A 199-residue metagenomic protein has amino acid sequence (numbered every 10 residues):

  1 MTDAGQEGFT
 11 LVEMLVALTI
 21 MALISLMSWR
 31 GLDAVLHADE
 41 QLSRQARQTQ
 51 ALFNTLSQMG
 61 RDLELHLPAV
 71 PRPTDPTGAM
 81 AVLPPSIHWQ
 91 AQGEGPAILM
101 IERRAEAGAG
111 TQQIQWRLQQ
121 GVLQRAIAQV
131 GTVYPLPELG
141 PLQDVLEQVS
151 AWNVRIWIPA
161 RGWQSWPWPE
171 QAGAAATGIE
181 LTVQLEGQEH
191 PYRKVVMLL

Functional and structural regions predicted by a protein language model:
M1-L32: N-terminal single-pass transmembrane signal-anchor helix
T2-G5, V12, A46, Q50 (+1 more regions): Short N-terminal micro-motifs specific to bacterial/archaeal maturation and metal-cluster initiation sites
A4, Q41, Q45-Q48, E138 (+1 more regions): Alpha-helix initiation/capping motif
A17, T74-T77, T132-P137: Short helix-coil transition/hinge motifs at the ends and kinks of transmembrane helices, capturing the brief
S28-V130: Extracytoplasmic beta-strand-rich oligomerization domains located immediately C-terminal to a leader/signal peptide
V82-L199: Cell-surface, membrane-associated systems
